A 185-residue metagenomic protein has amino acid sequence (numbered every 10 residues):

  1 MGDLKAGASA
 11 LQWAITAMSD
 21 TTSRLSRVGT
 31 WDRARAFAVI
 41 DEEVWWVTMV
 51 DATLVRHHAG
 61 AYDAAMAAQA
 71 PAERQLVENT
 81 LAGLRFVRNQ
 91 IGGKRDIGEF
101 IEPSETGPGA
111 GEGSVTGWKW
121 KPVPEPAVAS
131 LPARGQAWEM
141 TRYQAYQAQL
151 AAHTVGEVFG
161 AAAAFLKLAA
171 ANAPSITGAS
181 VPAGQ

Functional and structural regions predicted by a protein language model:
M1-A38, Y62-Q185: Acidic, Ser/Thr/Gly/Pro-rich intrinsically disordered interaction regions
I40-A65: Short N-terminal edge-element motif at the start of the domain
